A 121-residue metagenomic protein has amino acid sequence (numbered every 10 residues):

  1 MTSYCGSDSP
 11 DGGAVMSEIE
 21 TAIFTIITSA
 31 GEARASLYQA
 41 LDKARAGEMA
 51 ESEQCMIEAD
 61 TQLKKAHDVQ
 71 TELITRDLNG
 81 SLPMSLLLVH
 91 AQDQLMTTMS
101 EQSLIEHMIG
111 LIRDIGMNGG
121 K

Functional and structural regions predicted by a protein language model:
T2-K121: Terminal alpha-helical segments
